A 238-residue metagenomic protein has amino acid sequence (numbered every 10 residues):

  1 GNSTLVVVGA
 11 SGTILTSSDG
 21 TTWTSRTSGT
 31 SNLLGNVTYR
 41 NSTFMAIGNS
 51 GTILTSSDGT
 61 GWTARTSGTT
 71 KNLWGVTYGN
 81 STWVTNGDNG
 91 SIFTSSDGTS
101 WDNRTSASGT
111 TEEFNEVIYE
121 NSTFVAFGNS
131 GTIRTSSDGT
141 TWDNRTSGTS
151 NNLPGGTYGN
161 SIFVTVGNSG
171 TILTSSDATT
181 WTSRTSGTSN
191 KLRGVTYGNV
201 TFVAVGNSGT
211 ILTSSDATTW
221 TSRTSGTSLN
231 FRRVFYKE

Functional and structural regions predicted by a protein language model:
G1-E238: Residue-level hotspots at or immediately adjacent to binding/recognition sites across diverse folds
